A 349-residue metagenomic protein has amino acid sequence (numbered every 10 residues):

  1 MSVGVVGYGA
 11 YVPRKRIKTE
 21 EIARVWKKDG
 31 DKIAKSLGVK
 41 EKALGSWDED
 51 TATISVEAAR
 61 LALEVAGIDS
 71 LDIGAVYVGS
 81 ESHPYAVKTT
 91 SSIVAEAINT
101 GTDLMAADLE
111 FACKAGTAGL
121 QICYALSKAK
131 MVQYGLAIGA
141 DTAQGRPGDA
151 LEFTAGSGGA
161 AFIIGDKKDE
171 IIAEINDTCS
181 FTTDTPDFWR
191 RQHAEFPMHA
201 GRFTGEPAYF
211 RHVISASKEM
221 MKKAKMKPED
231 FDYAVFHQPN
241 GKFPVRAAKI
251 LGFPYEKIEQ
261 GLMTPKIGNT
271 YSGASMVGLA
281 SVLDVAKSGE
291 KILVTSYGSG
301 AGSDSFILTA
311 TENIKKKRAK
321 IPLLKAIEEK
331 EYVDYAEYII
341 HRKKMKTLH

Functional and structural regions predicted by a protein language model:
M1-D48, D149-P207, R211, Y297-G300 (+1 more regions): Condensing-enzyme catalytic core mediating Claisen C-C bond formation in acyl metabolism
M1-S2, L71-G74, G101-L104, A129-G135 (+5 more regions): Short coil/turn connectors at secondary-structure junctions
V5-G7, I33, A62, V76 (+8 more regions): Buried hydrophobic positions in well-ordered alpha/beta secondary-structure cores of metabolic enzymes
A10-Y11, G79-P84, F111-G116, G139-Q144 (+2 more regions): Acidic, glycine-rich active-site loops and adjacent beta-strand->loop/helix elements that engage anionic groups
D29-T53, E81-G135, R246-G278: Conserved catalytic cysteine-centered active-site region of acyl-thioester-dependent Claisen-condensing enzymes
A58-G74, I214-D230, L251, A286: Phosphate/pyrophosphate-binding loops at sites that engage ATP/ADP/AMP, CoA/4′-phosphopantetheine, polyphosphate
G74-S82, D108, A234-V235: Short glycine-rich or small-residue beta-strand-to-loop segments that form or flank ligand, phosphate, metal/Fe-S
K128-A161: Flexible, glycine-rich active-site loops centered on histidine and acidic residues that chelate a metal or position
